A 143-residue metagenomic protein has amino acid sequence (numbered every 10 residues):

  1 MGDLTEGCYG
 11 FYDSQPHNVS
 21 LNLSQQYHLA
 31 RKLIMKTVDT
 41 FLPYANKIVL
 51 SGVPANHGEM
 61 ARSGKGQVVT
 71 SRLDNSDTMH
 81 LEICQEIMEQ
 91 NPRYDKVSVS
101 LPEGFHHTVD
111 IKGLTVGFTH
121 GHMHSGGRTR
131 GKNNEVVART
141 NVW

Functional and structural regions predicted by a protein language model:
M1-W143: Extended recognition/assembly regions associated with phosphoester-bond processing machinery
